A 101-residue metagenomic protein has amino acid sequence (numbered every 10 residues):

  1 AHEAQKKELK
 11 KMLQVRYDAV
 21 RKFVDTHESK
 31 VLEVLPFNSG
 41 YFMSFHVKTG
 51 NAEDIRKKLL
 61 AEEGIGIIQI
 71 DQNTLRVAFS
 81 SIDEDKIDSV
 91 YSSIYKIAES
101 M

Functional and structural regions predicted by a protein language model:
A1-Q5, D25-N38, E84, E99: Inter-domain helical "communication" segments and dimerization helices that couple sensory or membrane-embedded modules
H2, L9-L13, D83, I87: Residue-level preference for long, well-ordered alpha-helices that form the structural scaffold of enzyme catalytic
K6, K10-R21, L32-H46, D71-T74: Conserved glycine-rich beta-strand-loop-beta hairpin in the small C-terminal domain of fold type I
Y17, A52-E53, I87: Generic alpha-helical secondary structure
A19-H27, K58, I97: Alpha-helical structural signal in soluble globular domains
K30-E33, G64-I68: A short linear hydrophobic-aromatic micro-motif
F45-T49, F79-S81: Short beta-strand-to-loop capping motifs
K58-E63, I70-M101: PLP-dependent enzyme catalytic core of the Aspartate aminotransferase-like
